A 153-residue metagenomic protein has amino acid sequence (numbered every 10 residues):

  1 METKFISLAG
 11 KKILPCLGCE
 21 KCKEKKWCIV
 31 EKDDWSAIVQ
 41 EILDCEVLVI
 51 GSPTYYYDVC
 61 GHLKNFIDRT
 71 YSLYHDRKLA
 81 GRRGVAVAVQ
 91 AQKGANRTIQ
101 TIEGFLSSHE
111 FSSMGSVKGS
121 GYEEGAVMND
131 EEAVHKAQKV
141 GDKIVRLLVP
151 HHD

Functional and structural regions predicted by a protein language model:
M1-L73, M114, K118, E124-D153: N-terminal beta1-alpha1-beta2 submodule of the flavodoxin-like/Rossmannoid cofactor-binding fold
G61-H62, Y74-S120: Short, glycine-/small-residue-rich phosphate/pyrophosphate-handling segment
